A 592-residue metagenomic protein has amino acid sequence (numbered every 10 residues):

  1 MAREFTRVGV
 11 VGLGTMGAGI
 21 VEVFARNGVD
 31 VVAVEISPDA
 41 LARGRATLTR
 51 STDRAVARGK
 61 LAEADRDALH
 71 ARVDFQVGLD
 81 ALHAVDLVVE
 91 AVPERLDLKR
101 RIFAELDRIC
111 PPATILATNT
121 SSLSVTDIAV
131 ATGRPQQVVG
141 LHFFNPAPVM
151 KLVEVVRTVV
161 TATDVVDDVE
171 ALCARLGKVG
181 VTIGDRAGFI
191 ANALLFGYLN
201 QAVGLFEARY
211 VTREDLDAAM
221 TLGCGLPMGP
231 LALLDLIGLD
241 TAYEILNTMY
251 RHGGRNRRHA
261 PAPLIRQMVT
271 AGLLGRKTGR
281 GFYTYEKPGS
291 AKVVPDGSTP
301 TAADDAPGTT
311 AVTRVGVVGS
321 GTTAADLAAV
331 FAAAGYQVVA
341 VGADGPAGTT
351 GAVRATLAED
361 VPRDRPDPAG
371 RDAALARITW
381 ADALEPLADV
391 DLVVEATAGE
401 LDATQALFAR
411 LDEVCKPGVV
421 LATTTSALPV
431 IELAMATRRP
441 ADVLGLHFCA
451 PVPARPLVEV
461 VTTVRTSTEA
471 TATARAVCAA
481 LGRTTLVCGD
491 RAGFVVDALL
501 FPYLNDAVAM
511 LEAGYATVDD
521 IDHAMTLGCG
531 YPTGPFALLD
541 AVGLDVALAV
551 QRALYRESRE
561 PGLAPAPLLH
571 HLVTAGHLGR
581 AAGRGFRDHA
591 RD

Functional and structural regions predicted by a protein language model:
A2-E4, L13, N27-V29, A174 (+6 more regions): NAD(P)-dependent Rossmann-like dehydrogenase/reductase catalytic/cofactor-binding core
R7, D30, Q137, Q337 (+1 more regions): Residues at the starts of beta-strands that form the adenosine-phosphate
M16, D39, T323: Conserved Rossmann-like nucleotide-cofactor binding loop
V29-L61, Y336-D367: NAD(P)-binding Rossmann-fold cofactor-contacting core
V32, K60, A64, C110 (+9 more regions): Structural/interface elements that position substrates and couple domains in central-metabolism enzymes
I36-A40, R54-I115, L123, E359-V420: Rossmann-like NAD(P)-binding element
I115-D185, F189-A193, T309, V420-G489 (+1 more regions): Rossmann-fold dinucleotide-binding core
